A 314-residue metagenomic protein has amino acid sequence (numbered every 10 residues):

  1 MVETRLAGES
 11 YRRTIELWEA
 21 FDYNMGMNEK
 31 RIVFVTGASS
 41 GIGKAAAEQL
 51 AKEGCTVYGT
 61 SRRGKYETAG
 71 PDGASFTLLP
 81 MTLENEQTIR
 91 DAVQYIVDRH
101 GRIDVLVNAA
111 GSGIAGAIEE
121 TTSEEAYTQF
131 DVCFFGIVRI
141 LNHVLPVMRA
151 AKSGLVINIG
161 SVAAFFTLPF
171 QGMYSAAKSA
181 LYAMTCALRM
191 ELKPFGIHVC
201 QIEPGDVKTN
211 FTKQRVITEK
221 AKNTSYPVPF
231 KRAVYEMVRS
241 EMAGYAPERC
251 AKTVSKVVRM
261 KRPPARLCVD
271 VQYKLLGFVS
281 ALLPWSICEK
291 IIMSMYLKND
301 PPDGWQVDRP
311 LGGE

Functional and structural regions predicted by a protein language model:
S39-S40: Conserved glycine-rich cofactor-binding loop
E53-T68: Conserved glycine-rich Rossmann-like NAD(P)H-binding loop of the short-chain dehydrogenase/reductase
A117-I118, E125-Y127: Substrate-binding pocket helix/loop in short-chain dehydrogenase/reductase
L141, A177-A180: Active-site helix of classical SDR
L141-N142, C186: A short, exposed helix-loop element centered on a Lys and neighboring polar residues
S161: Residue(s) in the substrate-gating loop at a strand-loop-helix junction that position the organic substrate next
K193-E241: C-terminal beta-strand-loop-alpha-helix "lid" module of Rossmann-like NAD(P)-dependent dehydrogenases
